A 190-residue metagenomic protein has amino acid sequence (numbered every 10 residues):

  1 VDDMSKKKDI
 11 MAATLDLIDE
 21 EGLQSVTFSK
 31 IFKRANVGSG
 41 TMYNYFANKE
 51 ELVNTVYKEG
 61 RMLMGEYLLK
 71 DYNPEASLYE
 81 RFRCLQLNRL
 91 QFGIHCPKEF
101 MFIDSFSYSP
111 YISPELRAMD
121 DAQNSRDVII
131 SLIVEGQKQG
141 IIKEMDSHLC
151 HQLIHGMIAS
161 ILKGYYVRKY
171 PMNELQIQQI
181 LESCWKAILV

Functional and structural regions predicted by a protein language model:
V1-S5: N-terminal intrinsically disordered/low-complexity leader segments
K6-L15, I31, V56-G60, M64 (+1 more regions): Generic hydrophobic, amphipathic alpha-helix propensity
D9, L17-E51, T55: Helix-turn-helix
L17, L132, S183-V190: C-terminal alpha-helix
T55, E59, L69-H95, C150-I154: Hydrophobic alpha-helical connector segments
M62-L69, S113-Q139, H148-Q152, S160: Amphipathic alpha-helical packing segments from all-alpha helical-bundle domains
I94-I112, G164-V167: Amphipathic alpha-helical segments used for helix-helix packing
M101, K138-E182: Hydrophobic/aromatic-rich alpha-helical bundle segments in the mid-to-C-terminal region
